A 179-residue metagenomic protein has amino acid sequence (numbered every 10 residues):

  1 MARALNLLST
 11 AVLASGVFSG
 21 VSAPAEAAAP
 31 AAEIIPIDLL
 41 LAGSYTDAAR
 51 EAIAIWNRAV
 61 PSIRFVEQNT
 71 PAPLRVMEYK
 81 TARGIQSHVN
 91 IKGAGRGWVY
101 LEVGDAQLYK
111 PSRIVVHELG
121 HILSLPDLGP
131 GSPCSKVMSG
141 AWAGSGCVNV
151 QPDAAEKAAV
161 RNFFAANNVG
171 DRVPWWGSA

Functional and structural regions predicted by a protein language model:
M1-A27: Secretory targeting and sorting signals
A2, N6, K110, P126-A179: Metalloprotease/metallohydrolase-associated module, dominated by Zn2+-dependent proteases
P30-A42, A94-R96, L101, S139-A143: Acidic/histidine-rich, surface-exposed loop or edge segments in extracytoplasmic proteins
L40-V66: A short alpha-helix/helix-coil micro-patch that ends at or immediately precedes a cysteine
T46-I53, S112, V116, S135 (+2 more regions): Extracytoplasmic/secreted envelope proteins and their assembly/folding machinery, especially bacterial periplasmic
W56, R113-D127: Active-site recognition of the HExxH zinc-binding catalytic motif
I63-N90, W98: Short, well-ordered secondary-structure micro-motifs within conserved domains or adaptor modules
V99-V115: Short pre-active-site segment immediately N-terminal to the catalytic Zn-binding motif
